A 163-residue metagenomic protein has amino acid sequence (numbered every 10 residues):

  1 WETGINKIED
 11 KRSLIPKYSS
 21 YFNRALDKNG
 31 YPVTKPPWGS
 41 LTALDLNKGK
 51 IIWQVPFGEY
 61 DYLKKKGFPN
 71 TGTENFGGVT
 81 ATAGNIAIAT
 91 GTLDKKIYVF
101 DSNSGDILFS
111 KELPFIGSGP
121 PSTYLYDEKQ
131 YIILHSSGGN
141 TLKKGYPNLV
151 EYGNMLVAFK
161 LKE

Functional and structural regions predicted by a protein language model:
W1-E163: A fold-level detector for beta-propeller and closely related beta-sheet-rich head/sensor domains
